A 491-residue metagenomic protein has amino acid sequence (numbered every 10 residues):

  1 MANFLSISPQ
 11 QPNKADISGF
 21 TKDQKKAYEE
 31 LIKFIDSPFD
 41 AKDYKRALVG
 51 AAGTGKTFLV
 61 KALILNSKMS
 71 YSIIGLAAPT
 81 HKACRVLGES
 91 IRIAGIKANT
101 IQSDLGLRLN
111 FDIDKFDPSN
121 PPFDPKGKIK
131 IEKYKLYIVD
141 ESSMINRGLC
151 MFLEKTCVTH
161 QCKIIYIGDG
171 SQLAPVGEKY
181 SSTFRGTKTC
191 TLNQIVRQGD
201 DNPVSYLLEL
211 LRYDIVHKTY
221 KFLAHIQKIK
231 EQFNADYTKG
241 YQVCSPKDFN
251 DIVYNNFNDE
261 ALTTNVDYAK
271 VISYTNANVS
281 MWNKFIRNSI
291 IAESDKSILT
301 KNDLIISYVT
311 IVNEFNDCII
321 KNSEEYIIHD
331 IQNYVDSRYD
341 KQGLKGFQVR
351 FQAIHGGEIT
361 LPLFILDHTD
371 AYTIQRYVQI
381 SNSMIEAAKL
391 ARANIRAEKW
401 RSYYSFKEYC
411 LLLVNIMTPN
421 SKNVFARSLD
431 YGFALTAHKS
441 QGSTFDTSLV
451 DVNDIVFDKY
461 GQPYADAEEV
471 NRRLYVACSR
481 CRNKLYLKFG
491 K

Functional and structural regions predicted by a protein language model:
M1-F20: Charged, amphipathic alpha-helical linker segments immediately N-terminal to NTP-binding catalytic cores
N3-P9, A27-I35, F39-L48, C162 (+1 more regions): Conserved helicase motor core of P-loop NTPases
F20, L76, V271: Conserved SAM-binding loop
Q24, T80, T275, G442: Short, conserved phosphate/pyrophosphate- and ester-handling motifs at nucleotide-, phospho-/glycolipid
Y28-E29, K33-Q232: ASCE P-loop NTPase helicase motor core
A78, I167-S171, S273, V452 (+1 more regions): Short beta-strand/turn micro-motifs composed of small residues that flank or help shape donor/cofactor-binding pockets
L136, K270, T447-L449: Structural motif
Y339-Q342, V349-K491: C-terminal accessory regions
